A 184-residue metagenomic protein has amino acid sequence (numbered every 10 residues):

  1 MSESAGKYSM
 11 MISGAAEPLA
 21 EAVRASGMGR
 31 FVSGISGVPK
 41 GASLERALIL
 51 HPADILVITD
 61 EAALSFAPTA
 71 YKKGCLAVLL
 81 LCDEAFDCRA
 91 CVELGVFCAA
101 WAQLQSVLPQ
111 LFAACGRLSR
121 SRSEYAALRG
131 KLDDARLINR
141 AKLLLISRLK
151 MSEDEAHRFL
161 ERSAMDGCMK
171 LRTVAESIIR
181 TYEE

Functional and structural regions predicted by a protein language model:
G6-L19, V23-G27, L56: Conserved acidic segment of CheY-like receiver
V32-K40: Short hydrophobic/Thr-rich beta-strand motif most characteristic of the beta2 strand and flanking loop of CheY-like
P39-D54: Acidic, metal-coordinating helix/loop segments flanking the phosphotransfer/catalytic sites of two-component signaling
L56-V57, C75-E84: A short, hydrophobic beta-strand element within the central beta-sheet of small alpha/beta folds
A62-G74: Short amphipathic alpha-helix used as the core "switch/output" element in two-component signaling
E84-C98: Alpha4 helix (beta4-alpha4-beta5 surface) of REC/receiver domains from two-component response regulators
L104-S119: Receiver (REC) domain switch/output surface
A127-E184: C-terminal output/effector regions of signal-responsive regulators
